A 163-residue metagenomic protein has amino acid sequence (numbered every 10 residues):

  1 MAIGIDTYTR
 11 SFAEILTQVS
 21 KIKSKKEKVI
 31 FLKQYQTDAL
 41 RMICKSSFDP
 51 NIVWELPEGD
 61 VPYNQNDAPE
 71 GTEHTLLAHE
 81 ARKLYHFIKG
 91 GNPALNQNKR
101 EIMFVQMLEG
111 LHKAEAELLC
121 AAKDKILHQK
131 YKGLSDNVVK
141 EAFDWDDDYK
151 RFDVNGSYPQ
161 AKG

Functional and structural regions predicted by a protein language model:
M1-G163: N-terminal nucleic-acid-engaging modules of covalent nucleotidyltransferase systems
